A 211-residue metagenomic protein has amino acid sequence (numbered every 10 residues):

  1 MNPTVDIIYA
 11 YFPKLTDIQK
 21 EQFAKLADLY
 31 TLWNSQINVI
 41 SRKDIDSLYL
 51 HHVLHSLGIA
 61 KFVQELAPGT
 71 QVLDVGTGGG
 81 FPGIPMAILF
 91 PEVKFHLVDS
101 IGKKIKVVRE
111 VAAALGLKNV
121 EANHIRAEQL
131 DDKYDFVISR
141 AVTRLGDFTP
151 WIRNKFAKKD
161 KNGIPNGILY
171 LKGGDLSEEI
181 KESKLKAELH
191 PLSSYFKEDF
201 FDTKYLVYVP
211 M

Functional and structural regions predicted by a protein language model:
M1-L73, K103-V120: Class I SAM-dependent transferase core
L57-S139, T149: Conserved SAM/SAH cofactor-binding pocket of Class I
I88-K94, F156-G163: Conserved S-adenosyl-L-methionine
D99, R140-A141, I168-K172: Small/polar loops that bind or transfer phosphate-bearing groups
A141-R144, L176: Short glycine-rich anion-binding loops that position phosphate/pyrophosphate groups of nucleotides and phosphorylated
L145-F156: A short, conserved alpha-helix within the catalytic core of class I
D160-D175: Conserved beta-strand signature within the Rossmann-like core of class I S-adenosyl-L-methionine
G173-M211: Active-site capping/gating segments
